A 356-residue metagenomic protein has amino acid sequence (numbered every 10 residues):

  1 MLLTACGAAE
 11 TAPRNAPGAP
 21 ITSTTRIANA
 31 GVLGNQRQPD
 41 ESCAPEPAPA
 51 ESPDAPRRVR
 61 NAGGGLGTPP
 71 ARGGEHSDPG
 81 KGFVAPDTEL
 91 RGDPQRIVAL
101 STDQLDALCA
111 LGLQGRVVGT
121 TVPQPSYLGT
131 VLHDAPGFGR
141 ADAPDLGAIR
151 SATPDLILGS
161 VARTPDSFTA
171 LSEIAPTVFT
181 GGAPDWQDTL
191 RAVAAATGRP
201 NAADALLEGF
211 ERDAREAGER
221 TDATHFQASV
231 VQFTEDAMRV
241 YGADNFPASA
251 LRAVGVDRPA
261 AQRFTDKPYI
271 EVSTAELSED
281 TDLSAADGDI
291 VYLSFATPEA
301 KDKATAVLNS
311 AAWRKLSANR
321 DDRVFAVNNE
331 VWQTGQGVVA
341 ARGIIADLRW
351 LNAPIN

Functional and structural regions predicted by a protein language model:
T4-L100, D204-S229, P298-K303, R320 (+1 more regions): Bacterial Sec-exported substrate-binding components of ABC uptake systems
P56, N61-S77, R96-R150: A short, structured surface patch at a secondary-structure boundary
F83-V84, F138-G147, I270-E279: Short helix-initiation/N-cap motifs at beta->coil->alpha
I97-L100, Q104-L108, A205-I270: Basic- and aromatic-lined ligand-binding clefts that recognize polyanionic substrates
R116-A196: Acidic/His-rich segments in extracytoplasmic proteins that coordinate ligands and/or metal ions
L146-T153, L277-D287: Short helices/loops that flank or line small-molecule/ion binding pockets
D166-M238, G335-N356: Extracytoplasmic substrate-binding proteins
D287-N356: Structured C-terminal subdomain patch of bacterial secreted/periplasmic proteins
